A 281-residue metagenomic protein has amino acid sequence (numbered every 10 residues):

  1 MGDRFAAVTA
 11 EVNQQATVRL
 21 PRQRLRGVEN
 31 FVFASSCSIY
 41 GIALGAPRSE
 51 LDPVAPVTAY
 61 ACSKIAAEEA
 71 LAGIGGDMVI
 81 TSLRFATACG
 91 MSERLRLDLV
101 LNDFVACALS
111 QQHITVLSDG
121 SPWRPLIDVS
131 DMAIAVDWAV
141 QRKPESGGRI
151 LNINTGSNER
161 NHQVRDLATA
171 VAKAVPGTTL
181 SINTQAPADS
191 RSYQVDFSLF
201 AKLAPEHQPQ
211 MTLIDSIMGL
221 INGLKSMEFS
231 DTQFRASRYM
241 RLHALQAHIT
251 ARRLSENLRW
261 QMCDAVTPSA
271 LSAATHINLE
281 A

Functional and structural regions predicted by a protein language model:
M1-V12: NAD(P)H-binding glycine-rich loop region in Rossmannoid oxidoreductase-like domains and their noncatalytic homologs
A10-Q14, A46, D52, V57-I65 (+3 more regions): Short-chain dehydrogenase/reductase
T17-P21, E68, V136: Conserved internal alpha-helix within the Rossmann fold of NAD(P)-dependent oxidoreductases
V18-A59: Conserved Rossmann-fold NAD(P)-dependent oxidoreductase catalytic core, especially the SDR/UDP-sugar
I39-Y40, A88-G90, M132, N158: Conserved sequence/active-site signature of Rossmann-fold short-chain dehydrogenase/reductase
I42-L44, A55-R84, A108-S110: Active-site Tyr-X1-5-Lys
Q112, L117-A281: C-terminal substrate-binding subdomain of Rossmann-fold SDR/epimerase-dehydratase oxidoreductases
